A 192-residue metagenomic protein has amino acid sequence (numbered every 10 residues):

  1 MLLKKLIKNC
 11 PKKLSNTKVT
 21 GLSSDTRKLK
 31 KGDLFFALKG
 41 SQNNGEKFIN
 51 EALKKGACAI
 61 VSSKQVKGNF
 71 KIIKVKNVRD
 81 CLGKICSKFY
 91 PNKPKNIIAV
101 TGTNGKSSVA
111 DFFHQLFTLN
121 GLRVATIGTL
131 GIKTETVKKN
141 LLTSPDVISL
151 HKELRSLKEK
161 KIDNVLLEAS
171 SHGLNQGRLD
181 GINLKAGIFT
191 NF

Functional and structural regions predicted by a protein language model:
M1-K84, K88: N-terminal leader/targeting and accessory segments in enzymes
L82-F192: Phosphate-binding loop of NTP-binding sites
